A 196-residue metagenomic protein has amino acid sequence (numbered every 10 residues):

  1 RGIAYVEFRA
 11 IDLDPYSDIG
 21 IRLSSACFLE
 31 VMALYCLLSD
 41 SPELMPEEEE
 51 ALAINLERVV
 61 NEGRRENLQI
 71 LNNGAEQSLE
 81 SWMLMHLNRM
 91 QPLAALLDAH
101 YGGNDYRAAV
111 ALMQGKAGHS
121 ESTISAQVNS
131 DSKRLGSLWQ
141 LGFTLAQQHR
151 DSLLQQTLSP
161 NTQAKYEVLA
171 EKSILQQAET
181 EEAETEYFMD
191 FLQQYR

Functional and structural regions predicted by a protein language model:
R1-R196: C-terminal accessory/tail domains of diverse enzymes
